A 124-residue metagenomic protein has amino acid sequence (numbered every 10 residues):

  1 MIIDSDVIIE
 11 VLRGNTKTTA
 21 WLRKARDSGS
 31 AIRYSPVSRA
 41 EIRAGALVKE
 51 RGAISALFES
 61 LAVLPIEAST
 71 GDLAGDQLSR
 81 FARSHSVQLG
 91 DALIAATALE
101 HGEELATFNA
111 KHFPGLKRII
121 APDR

Functional and structural regions predicted by a protein language model:
M1-Y34, R43-E59, D123-R124: Short, well-structured N-terminal submotif of metal-dependent ribonuclease cores
D4-S5, I42, A74, A98 (+1 more regions): Generic structural signal for small/hydrophobic residues in well-ordered secondary structure, especially within
V7-I8, S38, T70, L93-I94 (+1 more regions): Alpha-helix capping/helix-boundary segments
T18-T19, R39, R51-I54, G71-A74 (+1 more regions): A general structural signal for well-ordered alpha-helical segments in protein cores
A40, L61-A82: Acidic catalytic patch
H85: A short, glycine/small-residue-rich beta-strand->loop->alpha-helix junction that serves as a flexible
A95-R124: Acidic, PIN/NYN-like endoribonuclease modules and their adjacent C-terminal/linker elements
